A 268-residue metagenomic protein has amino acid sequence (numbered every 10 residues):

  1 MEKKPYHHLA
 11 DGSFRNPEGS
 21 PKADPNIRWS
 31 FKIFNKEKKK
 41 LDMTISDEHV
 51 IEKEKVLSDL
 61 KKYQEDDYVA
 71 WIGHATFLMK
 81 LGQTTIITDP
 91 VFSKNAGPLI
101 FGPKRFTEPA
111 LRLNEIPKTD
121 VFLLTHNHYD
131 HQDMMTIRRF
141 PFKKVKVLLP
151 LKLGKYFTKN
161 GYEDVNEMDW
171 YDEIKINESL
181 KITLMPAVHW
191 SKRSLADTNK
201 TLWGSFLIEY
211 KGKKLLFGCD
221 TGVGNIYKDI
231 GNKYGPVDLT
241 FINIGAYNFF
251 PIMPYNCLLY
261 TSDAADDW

Functional and structural regions predicted by a protein language model:
M1-E115, E209-C219, D238-L239, I244: Metallo-beta-lactamase
L41-D66, L149-K213: Metallo-beta-lactamase
T76-L81, N225-G235: Short amphipathic alpha-helices and their capping/turn segments at secondary-structure boundaries
F101-L149, G235-F241: Active-site metal-binding motif and surrounding structural segment of the metallo-beta-lactamase
H128-Q132, G154-Y156, D172-K175, W190-K192 (+2 more regions): Active-site environment of divalent metal-dependent phosphoester hydrolases
M135-F140, N160, I226-I230: A short acidic, amphipathic alpha-helical/loop segment
N199-T201, P254-L259: Charged helix-capping and loop-helix junction motifs
Y260-W268: Single conserved hydrophobic/aromatic residue that forms the stacking wall/gate of nucleotide- or nucleobase-binding
